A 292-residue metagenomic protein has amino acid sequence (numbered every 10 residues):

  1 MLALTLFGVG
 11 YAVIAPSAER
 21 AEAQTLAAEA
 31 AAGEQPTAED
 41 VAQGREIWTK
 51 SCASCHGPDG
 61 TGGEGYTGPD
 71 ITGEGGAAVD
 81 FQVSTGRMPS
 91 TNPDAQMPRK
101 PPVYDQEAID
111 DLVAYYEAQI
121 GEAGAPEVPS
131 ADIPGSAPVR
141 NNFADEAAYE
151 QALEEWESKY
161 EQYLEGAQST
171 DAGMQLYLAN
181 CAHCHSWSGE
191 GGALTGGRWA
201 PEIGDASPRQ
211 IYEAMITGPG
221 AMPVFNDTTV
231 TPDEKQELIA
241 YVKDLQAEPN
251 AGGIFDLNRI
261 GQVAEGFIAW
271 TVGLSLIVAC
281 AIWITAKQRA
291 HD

Functional and structural regions predicted by a protein language model:
M1-R87, T91-N92, Q96-M97, N141-E146: N-terminal pre-first-transmembrane soluble regions of secretory-pathway and organelle membrane proteins
F7-S17, P101-V128, A144-Y160, D227-R289: C-terminal capping alpha-helices of c-type cytochrome domains
V13-E46, G62, G121, A125-L176 (+1 more regions): Electrostatic cytochrome c docking/interface patches
A21, R289-D292: Short, Lys/Arg-enriched, Gly/Pro-containing loop segments at transmembrane-helix junctions of multi-pass membrane
T37-V41, R45-D70, F81, T85-T91 (+5 more regions): Periplasmic/extracellular electron-transfer cofactor-ligation site, primarily the c-type cytochrome heme-c attachment
G57, G62, G75, G191 (+2 more regions): Glycine-centered flexibility motif
D70-A123, S188, L194-N250: Extracytoplasmic electron-transfer domains, predominantly the class I c-type cytochrome c fold
T91-A95, P126-A137, G253-N258: Short, tandemly repeated low-complexity microdomains enriched for cysteine and small residues
